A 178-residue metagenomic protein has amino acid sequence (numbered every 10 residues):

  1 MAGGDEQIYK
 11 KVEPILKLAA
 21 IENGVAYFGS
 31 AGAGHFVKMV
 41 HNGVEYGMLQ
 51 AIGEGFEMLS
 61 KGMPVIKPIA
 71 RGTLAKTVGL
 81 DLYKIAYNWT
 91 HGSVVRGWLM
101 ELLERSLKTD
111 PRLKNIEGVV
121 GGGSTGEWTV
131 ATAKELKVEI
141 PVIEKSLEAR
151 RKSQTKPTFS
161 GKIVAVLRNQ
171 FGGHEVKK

Functional and structural regions predicted by a protein language model:
M1-A2, G32-H174: Helical "substrate-binding/catalytic lid" subdomain of Rossmann-like NAD(P)-dependent dehydrogenases/reductases
E6-K11: Short helix-loop capping/hinge motifs at secondary-structure junctions, enriched in acidic/polar residues
P14-S30: Acidic-glycine-rich active-site phosphate/pyrophosphate-binding loop
K177-K178: Long, positively charged, glycine-interspersed low-complexity recognition regions
